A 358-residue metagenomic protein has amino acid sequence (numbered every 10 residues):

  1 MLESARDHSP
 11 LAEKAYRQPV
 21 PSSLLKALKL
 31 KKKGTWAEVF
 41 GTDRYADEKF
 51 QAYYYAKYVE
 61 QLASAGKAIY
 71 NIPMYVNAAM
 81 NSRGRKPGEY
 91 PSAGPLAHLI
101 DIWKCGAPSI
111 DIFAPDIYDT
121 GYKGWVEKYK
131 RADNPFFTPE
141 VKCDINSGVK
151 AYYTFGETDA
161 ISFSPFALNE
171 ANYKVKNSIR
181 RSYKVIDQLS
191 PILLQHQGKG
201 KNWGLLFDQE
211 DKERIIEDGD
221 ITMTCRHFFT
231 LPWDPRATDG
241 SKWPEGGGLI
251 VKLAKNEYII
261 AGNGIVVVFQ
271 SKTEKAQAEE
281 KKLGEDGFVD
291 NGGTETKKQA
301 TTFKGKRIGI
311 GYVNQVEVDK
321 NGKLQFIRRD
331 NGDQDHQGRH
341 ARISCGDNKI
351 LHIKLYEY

Functional and structural regions predicted by a protein language model:
M1-I100: Polysaccharide-binding and catalytic clefts of secreted carbohydrate-active enzymes
S4-A5, A15, A46-F50, S182-L189 (+6 more regions): Generic hydrophobic, helix-prone segments enriched in Leu/Val/Ile
D43-Y45, N81-G84, G106-A107, A132-D133 (+1 more regions): A generic short-segment signal for beta-strand/edge and adjacent turn/coil regions
K49-A52, P87-P91, D111-P115, M223-F228 (+1 more regions): Short linear motifs at secondary-structure transitions and domain/linker junctions
A63-A68, L99-G198: Catalytic-core region of carbohydrate-active enzymes that cleave or remodel glycosidic bonds
A78, E140, G262: Pocket-edge structural micro-motifs
Y152-A276, K282-T296: Aromatic- and carboxylate-lined catalytic core of secreted/periplasmic carbohydrate-active enzymes
K242, I259-Y358: C-terminal beta-sandwich/jelly-roll accessory domains of carbohydrate-active enzymes
